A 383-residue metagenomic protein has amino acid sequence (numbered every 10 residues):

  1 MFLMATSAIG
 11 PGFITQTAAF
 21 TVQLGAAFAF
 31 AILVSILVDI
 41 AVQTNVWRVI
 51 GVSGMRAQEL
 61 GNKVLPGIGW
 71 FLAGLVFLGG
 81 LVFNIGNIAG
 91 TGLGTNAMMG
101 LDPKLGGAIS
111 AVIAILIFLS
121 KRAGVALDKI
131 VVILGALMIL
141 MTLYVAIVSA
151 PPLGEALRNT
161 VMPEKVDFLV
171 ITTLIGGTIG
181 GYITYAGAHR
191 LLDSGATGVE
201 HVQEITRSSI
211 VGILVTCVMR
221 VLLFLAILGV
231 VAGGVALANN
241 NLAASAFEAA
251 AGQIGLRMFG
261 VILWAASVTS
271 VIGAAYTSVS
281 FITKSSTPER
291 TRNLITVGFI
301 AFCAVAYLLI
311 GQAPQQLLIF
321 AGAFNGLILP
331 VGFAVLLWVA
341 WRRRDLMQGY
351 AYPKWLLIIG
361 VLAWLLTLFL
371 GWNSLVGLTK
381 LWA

Functional and structural regions predicted by a protein language model:
M4, A31-N62, F71-G79, I227: Juxtamembrane transmembrane-helix boundary signature
T17-A19, T44-I68, T95, A232-A250 (+1 more regions): Flexible loop linkers connecting adjacent transmembrane helices in multi-pass alpha-helical membrane transporters
F30-N45, M138, T206-V231, T367: Selective recognition of specific alpha-helical transmembrane segments in multi-pass small-molecule
G69-G100, G107-A111, W264-K284, P314-F320 (+1 more regions): Hydrophobic transmembrane alpha-helices that form the core helical bundles of multi-pass secondary transporters
A73-G74, A97-S120, L134-L143, T287-L309 (+1 more regions): Transmembrane alpha-helical segments of multi-pass small-molecule transport proteins
S110, L119-S149, M162-K165, A321-L329 (+1 more regions): Membrane-interface loop-to-helix entry segments
G135-V161, I171-H189, V335-M347, L370-W382: Hydrophobic alpha-helical segments and their helix-loop junctions in multi-pass secondary transporters
R290-L294, A321-G377: C-terminal membrane-solvent junction of multi-pass transporters and transport-like membrane proteins
